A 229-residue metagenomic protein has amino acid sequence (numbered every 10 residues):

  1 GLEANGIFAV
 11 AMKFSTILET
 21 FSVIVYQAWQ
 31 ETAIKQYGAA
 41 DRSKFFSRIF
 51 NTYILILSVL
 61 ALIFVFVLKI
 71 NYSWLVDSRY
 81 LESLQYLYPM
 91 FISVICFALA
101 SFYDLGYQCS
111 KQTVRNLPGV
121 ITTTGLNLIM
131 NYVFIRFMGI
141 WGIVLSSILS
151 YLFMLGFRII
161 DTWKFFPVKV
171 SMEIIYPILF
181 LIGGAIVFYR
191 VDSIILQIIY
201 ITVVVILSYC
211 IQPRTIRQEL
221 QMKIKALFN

Functional and structural regions predicted by a protein language model:
L2, C109-S110, F137: Helix-loop interface residues and adjacent transmembrane-helix termini in multi-pass membrane transporters, primarily
A4-S22, N51-T52, L128: Alpha-helical transmembrane segments of polytopic membrane transporters and translocases
A9, Q30, A40-V67, L84-L87: Interfacial transmembrane-helix starts/ends
S15-F50, D104-C109: Helix-loop junctions and terminal segments of transmembrane helices in multi-pass membrane transport/translocation
S47, V65-A98, W141: Interfacial segments at transmembrane-helix termini and the short loops linking adjacent helices
F91-T122, T162-F166: Membrane-interface junctions at transmembrane-helix termini in multi-pass inner-membrane proteins
V114, I121-L155, V187-T202: Membrane-interface helix-loop junctions in multi-pass transport and translocation proteins
V168, V187-N229: Membrane-proximal transmembrane or re-entrant/amphipathic helices at the cytosolic face
